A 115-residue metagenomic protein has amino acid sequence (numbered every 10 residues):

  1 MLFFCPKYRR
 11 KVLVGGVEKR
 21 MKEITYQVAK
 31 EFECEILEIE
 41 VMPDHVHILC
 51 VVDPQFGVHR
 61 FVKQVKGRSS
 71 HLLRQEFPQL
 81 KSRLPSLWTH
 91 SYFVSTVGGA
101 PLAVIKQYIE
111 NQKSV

Functional and structural regions predicted by a protein language model:
M1-V115: Basic nucleic-acid-binding interfaces
